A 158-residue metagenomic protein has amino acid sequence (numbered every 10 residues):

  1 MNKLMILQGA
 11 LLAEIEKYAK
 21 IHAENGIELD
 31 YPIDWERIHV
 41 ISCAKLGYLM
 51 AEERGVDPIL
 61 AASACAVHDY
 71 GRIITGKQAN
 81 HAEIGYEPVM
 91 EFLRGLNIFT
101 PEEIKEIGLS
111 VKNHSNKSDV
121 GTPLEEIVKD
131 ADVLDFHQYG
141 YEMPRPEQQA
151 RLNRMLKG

Functional and structural regions predicted by a protein language model:
M1-A13, I27-V56, V67, G95-I98 (+1 more regions): Divalent metal-dependent phosphate-bond-processing catalytic cores, especially two-metal-ion Mg2+/Mn2+ enzymes that act
Q8-A19, A44, E83-M90, G108: An amphipathic alpha-helix signature
Y18-D30: Terminal domain-start segments
P58-G76, H81, G85, G108-S115: His-Asp-centered metal-binding catalytic motifs of divalent-metal-dependent phosphohydrolases/nucleases
G76-N80, M90-R94, P101: A contiguous binding-surface segment within folded domains or other stable secondary-structure elements
T100-I107: Membrane-interface starts of transmembrane alpha-helices
